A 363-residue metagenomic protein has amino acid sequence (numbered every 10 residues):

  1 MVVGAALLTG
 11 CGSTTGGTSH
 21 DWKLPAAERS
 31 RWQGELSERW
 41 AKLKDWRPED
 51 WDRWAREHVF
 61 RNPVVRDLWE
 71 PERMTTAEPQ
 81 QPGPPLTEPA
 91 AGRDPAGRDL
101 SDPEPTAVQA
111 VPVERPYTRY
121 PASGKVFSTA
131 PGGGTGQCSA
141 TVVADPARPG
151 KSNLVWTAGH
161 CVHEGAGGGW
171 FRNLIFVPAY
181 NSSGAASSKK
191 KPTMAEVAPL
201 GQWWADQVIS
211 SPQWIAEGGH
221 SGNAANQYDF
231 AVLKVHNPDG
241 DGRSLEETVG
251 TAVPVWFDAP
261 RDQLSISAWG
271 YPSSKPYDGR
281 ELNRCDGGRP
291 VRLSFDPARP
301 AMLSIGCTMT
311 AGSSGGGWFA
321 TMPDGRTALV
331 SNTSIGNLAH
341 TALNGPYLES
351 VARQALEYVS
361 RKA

Functional and structural regions predicted by a protein language model:
M1-V2: N-terminal export and membrane-targeting signals
L7-G10: C-terminal motif of bacterial Sec signal peptides marking the signal peptidase cleavage site
T14-P149: Protease-domain processing segments flanking chymotrypsin-fold serine proteases, especially trypsin-like
V111-P121, F127-G132, V143-P146, H163 (+1 more regions): Conserved catalytic-core segment of clan PA serine endopeptidases
T157: Cytochrome P450 catalytic-core helices
N226-G306: Chymotrypsin/trypsin-fold serine protease catalytic domain
T308-N332: Catalytic nucleophile loop of clan PA
A339-A363: C-terminal cap/linker of serine protease catalytic domains
